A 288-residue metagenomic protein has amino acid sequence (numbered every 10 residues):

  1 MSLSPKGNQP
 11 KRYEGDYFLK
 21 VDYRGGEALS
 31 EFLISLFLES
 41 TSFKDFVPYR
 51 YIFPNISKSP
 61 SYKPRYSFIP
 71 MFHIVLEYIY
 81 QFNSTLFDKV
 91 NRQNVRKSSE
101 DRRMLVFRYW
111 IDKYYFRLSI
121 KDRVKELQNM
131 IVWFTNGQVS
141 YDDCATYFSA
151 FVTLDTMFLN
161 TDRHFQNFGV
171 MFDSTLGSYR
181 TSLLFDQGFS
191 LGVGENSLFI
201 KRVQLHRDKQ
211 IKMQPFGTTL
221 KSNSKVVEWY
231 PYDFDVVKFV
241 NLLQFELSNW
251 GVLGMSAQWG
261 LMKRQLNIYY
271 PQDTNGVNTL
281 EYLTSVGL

Functional and structural regions predicted by a protein language model:
M1-Y115: Conserved ATP-binding subdomain of kinase catalytic cores across diverse folds
N8, N55, N83, N91-N94 (+10 more regions): Detector for Asparagine
G26, D122-N196: Conserved kinase catalytic-core segment
L33-F37, A150-L159, E281, S285: Short, hydrophobic/amphipathic alpha-helical patches that form generic packing surfaces within helical domains
E39-T41, D173-L288: C-terminal catalytic region of ATP-dependent kinase domains
Y62, L76, Y80, G137-C144 (+3 more regions): Short, structured coil/loop segments at alpha-helix boundaries
R92-V132, R207-W229, V237: Extended low-complexity intrinsically disordered regions
